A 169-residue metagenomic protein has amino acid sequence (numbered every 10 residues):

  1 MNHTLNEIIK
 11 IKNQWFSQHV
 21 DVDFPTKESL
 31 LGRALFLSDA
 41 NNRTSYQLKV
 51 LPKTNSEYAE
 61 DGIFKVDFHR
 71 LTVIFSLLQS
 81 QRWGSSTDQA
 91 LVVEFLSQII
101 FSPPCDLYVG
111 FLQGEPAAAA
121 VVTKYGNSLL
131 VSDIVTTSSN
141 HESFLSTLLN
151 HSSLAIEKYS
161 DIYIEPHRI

Functional and structural regions predicted by a protein language model:
M1-E60, I162-I169: Acyl-donor-binding surface of acyltransferase catalytic domains
L5-N6, Q81-S97, S102, N127-I169: Acyl-donor binding region in acyl/amide transferases
E7-K12, R43-F95: Short amphipathic alpha-helix that is part of the acyltransferase structural core
R43-T44, T87-Q89, Y108-L112, E142: A short linear-motif detector with a strong N-terminal bias
Q47-S56, F111-Q113, S128-T137: Short, Lys/Arg-enriched charge-dense amphipathic segments
P104-A119: Conserved beta-hairpin
V122-G126: A short acidic/small-residue loop/turn micro-motif
